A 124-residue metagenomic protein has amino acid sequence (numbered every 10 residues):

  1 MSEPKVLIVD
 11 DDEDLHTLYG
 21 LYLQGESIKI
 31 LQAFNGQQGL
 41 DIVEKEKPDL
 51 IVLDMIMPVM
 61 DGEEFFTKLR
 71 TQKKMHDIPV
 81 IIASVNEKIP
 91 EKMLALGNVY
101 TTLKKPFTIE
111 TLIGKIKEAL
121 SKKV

Functional and structural regions predicted by a protein language model:
D11, L53-D54: Active-site T/S-Asp motif of two-component receiver
E13-L31: Two-component/phosphorelay signaling modules centered on CheY-like receiver
A33-Q37: Conserved Asp/Asn-Gly motif in the active-site loop of CheY-like receiver
E46-V52: Active-site beta3 strand of CheY-like receiver
M57: Receiver (REC) domain active-site loop signature in two-component systems and cognate sites in sensor histidine kinases
F107-E118: C-terminal output helix
